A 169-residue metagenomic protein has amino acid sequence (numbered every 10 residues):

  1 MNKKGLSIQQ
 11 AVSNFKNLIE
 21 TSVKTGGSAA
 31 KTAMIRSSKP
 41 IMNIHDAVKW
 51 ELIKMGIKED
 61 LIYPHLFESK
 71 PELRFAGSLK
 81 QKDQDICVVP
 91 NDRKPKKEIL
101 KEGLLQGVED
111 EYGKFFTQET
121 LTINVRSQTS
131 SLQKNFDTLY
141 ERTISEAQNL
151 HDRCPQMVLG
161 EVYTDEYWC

Functional and structural regions predicted by a protein language model:
M1-G77, K82: Interdomain/boundary linker segments immediately adjacent to catalytic/signaling cores
N14, K114-T122: Short coil-to-beta-strand
G56, V108-G113, H151-C154: Alpha-helix termini
Y63-F116: Active-site metal-binding core of divalent-cation-utilizing nuclease and nuclease-like domains
Q84, E119-L121, P155-L159: Generic beta-strand structural signal
I86, E119-S127, T143: Conserved catalytic cores of phosphodiester-cleaving nucleases, focusing on short active-site segments
P90-D92, R126-T129: Short, flexible loop/turn elements at secondary-structure junctions
Q128-C169: Acidic, metal/cofactor-coordinating or nucleic-acid-engaging core segments within structured domains
